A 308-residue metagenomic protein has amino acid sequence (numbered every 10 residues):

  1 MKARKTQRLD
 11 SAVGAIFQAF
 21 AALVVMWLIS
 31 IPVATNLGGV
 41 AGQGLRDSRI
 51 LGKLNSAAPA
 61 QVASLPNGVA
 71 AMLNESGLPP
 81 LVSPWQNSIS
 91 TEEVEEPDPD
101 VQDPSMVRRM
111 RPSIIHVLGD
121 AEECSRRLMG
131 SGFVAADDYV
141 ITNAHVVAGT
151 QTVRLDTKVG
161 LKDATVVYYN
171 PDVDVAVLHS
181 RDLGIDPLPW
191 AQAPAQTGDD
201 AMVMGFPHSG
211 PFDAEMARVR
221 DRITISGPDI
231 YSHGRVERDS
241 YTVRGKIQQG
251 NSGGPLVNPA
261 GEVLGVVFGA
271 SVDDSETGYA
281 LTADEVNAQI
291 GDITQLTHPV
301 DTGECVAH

Functional and structural regions predicted by a protein language model:
M1-A19: Cytosolic-side transmembrane helix boundary signature
G14-A34: Hydrophobic membrane-insertion alpha-helices, especially the h-region of bacterial N-terminal signal peptides
I31-I50: Hydrophobic alpha-helical transmembrane segments in integral membrane proteins
V33, I141-N143, T197-P207, S252 (+3 more regions): Active-site-proximal beta-strands of protease catalytic cores
G44-S131, T152, Q289-H308: N-terminal activation segment of mature serine protease catalytic domains
V117-L118, G132, R154-D156, A176-R181 (+3 more regions): Short, acidic/hydrophobic/Gly-rich beta-strand patch recurrent on exposed beta strands that often constitutes part
A121-M129, A136-D213, T297-D301: Conserved active-site neighborhood of the chymotrypsin/trypsin-like protease fold
S125, L188-A193, D199-D239, I247-N251 (+1 more regions): Flexible, gly/ser-rich surface segments that form the specificity/activation loops bordering the active-site cleft
